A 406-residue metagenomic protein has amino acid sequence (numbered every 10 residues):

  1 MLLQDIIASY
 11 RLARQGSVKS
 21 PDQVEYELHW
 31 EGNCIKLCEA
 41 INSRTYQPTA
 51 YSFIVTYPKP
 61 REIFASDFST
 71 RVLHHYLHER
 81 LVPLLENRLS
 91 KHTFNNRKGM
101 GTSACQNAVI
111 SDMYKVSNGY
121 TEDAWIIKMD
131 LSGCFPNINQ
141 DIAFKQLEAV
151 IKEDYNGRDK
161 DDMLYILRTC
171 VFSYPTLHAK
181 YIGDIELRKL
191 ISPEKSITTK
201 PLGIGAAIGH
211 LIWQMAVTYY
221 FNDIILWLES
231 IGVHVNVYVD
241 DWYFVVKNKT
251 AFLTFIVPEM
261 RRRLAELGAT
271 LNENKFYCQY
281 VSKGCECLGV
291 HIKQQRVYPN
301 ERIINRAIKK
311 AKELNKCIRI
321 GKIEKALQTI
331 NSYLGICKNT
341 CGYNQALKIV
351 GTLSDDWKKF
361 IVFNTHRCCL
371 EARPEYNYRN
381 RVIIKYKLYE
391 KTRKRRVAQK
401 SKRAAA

Functional and structural regions predicted by a protein language model:
M1-I35, Y378-A406: Non-catalytic, polymerase-adjacent accessory regions of viral genome-replication enzymes
V18-S20, V24, T49-V72, R88-M100 (+2 more regions): Short, conserved non-catalytic motifs in the polymerase core
P21, L77, V109, G209 (+2 more regions): A residue-level signal for conserved active-site and pocket-lining positions in enzyme catalytic cores
G32-K59: Active-site-flanking structural segment that lines cofactor/substrate pockets
S66-D67, R71, H75, E186-G203 (+4 more regions): Right-hand nucleic-acid polymerase module
H78-N139: Active-site-proximal segment of RNA-dependent polymerases
N96-A104, Y243-V246, C278-S282: Beta-rich nucleic-acid/ligand-interaction surfaces
N118-V239, F244-V257, R261, Q279 (+2 more regions): Conserved polymerase palm-domain catalytic core
